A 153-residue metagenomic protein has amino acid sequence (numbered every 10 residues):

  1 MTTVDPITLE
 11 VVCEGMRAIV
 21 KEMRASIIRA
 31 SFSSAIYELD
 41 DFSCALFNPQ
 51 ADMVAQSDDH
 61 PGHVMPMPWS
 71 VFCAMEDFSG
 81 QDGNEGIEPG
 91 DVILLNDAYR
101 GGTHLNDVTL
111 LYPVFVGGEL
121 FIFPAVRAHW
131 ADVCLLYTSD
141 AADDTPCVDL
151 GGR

Functional and structural regions predicted by a protein language model:
T2-N48, D52-V71: Long, charge-dense accessory insertions within large macromolecular proteins
F32, D149-R153: Hydrophobic alpha-helical segments, chiefly the membrane-spanning helices and signal/signal-anchor peptides
P49, V116-G117: Short, ordered coil/turn segments that flank beta-strands lining enzyme active or ligand-binding pockets
P49-Q56, P68-D97: Regulatory sensory and allosteric helical modules in signal-transduction proteins and certain transcription factors
D58, A125-V126: Short clusters of small/polar residues that mark proteolytic maturation junctions
G101-D107: Short, Lys/Arg- and Gly-enriched loop/turn segments at beta-strand edges
T109-V116, A125: A short, hydrophobic, proline-anchored segment that marks a local hinge/packing element in signaling and regulatory
Y137-A142: Conserved small/polar residues in nucleotide/adenosyl-binding loops
